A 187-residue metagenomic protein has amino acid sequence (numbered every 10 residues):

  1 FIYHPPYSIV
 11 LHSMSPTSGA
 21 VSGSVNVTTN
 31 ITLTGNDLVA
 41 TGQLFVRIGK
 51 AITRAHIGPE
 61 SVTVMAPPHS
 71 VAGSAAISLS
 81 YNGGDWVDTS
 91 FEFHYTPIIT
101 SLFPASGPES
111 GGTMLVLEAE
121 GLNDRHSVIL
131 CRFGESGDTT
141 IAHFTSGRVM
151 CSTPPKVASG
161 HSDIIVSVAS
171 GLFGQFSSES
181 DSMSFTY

Functional and structural regions predicted by a protein language model:
F1-G42, G84-R125, F173-Y187: Beta-strand/beta-sandwich contexts
L38-A51, L122-G137: Short, surface-exposed alpha-helix to beta-strand junction/turn motifs within ectodomains of secreted and cell-envelope
I48-K50, G83, F133-E135, S170 (+1 more regions): Residue-level detection of beta-strand-connecting loop/turn positions
R54-G58, T140-F144: Short beta-strand segments within Ig-like beta-sandwich modules, predominantly Fibronectin type-III
E60-V64, G147-C151: Short strand-edge motifs at loop-to-beta-strand transitions and within beta-strands of extracellular beta-rich domains
P68-G73, P155-G160: Surface-exposed, short loops/turns at beta-strand junctions within beta-sandwich domains
A76-S80, D163-S167: Extracellular recognition modules
